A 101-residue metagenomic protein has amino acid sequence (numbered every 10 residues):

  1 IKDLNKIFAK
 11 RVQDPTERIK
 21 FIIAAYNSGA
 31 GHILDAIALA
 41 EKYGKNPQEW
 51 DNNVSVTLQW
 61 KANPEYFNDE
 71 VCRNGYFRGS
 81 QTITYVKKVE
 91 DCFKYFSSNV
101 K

Functional and structural regions predicted by a protein language model:
D3-K101: Non-catalytic cell-wall polysaccharide-engagement segments
